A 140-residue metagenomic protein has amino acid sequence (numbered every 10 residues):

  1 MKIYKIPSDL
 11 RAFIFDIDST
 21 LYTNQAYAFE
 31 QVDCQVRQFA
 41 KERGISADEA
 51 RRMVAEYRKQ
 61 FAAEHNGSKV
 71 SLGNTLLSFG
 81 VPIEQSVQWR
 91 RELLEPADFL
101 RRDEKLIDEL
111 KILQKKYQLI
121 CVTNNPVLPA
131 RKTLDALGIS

Functional and structural regions predicted by a protein language model:
I3-E104, P126-R131: N-terminal helical cap/lid subdomain that shapes the substrate entry/recognition surface in HAD-like hydrolases
I107-I120, N124-S140: Substrate-recognition/cap helix-loop segment adjacent to the acidic, metal-dependent catalytic center of Asp-based
